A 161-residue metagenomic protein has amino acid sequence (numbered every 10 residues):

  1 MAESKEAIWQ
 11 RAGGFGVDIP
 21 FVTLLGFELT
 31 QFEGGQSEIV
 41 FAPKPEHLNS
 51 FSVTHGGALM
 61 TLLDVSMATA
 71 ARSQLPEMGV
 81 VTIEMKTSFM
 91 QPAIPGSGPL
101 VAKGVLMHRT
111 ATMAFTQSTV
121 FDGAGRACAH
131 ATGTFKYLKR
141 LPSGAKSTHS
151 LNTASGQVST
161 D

Functional and structural regions predicted by a protein language model:
M1-D161: Terminal targeting signals and extreme-terminal segments of soluble enzymes
